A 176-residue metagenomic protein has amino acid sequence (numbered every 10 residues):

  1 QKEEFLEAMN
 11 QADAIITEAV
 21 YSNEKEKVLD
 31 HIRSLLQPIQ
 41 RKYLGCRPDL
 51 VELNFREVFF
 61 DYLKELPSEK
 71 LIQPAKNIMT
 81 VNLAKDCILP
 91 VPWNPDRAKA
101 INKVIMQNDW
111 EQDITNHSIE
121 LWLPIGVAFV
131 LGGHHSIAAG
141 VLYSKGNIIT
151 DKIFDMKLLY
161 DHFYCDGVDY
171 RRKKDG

Functional and structural regions predicted by a protein language model:
Q1-V127: Short alpha-helix boundary/capping and kink motifs at helix termini
F55-E57, G146, T150: Generic macromolecular interface patches on structured domains
F129-G132: Short His-Asn-centered micro-motif
H134-N147: Short active-site loop/helix that positions an aromatic residue
I149-G176: Accessory, usually C-terminal, subdomains that scaffold auxiliary metal cofactors
